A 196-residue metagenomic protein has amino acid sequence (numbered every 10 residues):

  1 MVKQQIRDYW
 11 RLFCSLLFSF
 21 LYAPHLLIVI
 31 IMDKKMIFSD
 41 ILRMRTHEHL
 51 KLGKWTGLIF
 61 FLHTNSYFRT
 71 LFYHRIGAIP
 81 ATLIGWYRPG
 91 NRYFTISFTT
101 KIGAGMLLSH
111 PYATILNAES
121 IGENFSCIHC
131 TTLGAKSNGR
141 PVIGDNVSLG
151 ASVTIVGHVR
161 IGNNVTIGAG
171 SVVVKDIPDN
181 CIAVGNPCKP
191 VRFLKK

Functional and structural regions predicted by a protein language model:
M1-R92: Terminal amphipathic alpha-helical/low-complexity segments used for targeting or macromolecular assembly
N91-R92, S97-F98, G103-G105, S109-Y112 (+11 more regions): Left-handed beta-helix
R192-K196: Generic C-terminal helix-cap and adjacent flexible tail
